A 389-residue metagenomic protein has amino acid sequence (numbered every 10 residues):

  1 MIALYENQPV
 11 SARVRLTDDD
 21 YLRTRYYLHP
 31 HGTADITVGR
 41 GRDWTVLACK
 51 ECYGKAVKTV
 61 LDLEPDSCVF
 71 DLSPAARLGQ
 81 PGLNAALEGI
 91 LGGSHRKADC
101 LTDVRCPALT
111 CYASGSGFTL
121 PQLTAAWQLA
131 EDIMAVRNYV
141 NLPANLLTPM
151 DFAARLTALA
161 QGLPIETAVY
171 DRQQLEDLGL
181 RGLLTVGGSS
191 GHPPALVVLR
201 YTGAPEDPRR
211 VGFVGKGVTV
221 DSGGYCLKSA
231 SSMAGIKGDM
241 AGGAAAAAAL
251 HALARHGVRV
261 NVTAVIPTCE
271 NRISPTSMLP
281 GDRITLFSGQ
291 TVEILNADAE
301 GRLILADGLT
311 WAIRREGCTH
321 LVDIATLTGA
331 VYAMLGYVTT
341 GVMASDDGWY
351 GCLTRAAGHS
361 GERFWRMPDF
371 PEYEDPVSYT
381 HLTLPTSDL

Functional and structural regions predicted by a protein language model:
M1-R210, V214-G217: Short amphipathic alpha-helical segment within the helicase RecA-like ATPase core that mediates nucleic-acid
A3-E6, A153-S387: A generic structural signal for tightly packed, nonpolar segments enriched in small/aliphatic residues
G117-F118, A126, H381-L389: Short intrinsically disordered, low-complexity coil segments enriched in acidic
